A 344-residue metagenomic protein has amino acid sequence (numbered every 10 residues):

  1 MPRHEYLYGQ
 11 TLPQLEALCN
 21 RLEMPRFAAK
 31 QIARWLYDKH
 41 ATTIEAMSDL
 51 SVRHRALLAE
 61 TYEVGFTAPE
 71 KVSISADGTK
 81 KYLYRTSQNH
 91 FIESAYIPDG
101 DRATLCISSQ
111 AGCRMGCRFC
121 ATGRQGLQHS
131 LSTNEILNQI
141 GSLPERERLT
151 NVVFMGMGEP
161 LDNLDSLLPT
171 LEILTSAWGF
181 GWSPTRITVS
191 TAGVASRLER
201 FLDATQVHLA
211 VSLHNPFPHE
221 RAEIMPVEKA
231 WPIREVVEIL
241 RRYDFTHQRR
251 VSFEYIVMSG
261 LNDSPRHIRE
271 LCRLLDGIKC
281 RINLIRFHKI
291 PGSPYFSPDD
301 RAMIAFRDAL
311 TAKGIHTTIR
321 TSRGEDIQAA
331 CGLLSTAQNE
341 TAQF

Functional and structural regions predicted by a protein language model:
M1-I92, R241-R249, V257-F344: Auxiliary Fe-S-binding modules of radical SAM enzymes
S73-S75, S108-S109, S190, S212: Short linear Ser/Thr-Pro motifs
K80, I92, A103-I107, M115 (+1 more regions): Generic beta-strand structural signal
Q88-I97, D101-R102: P-loop NTP-binding catalytic core
P98-E135: Canonical Radical SAM [4Fe-4S] cluster-binding loop centered on the CxxxCxxC motif and its immediate flanking residues
N134, N138-R146: Ferredoxin-type iron-sulfur electron-transfer modules in oxidoreductases and energy-metabolism complexes
P144-N151, G156-R320: Conserved AdoMet/S-adenosylmethionine-binding subsite of the radical SAM
